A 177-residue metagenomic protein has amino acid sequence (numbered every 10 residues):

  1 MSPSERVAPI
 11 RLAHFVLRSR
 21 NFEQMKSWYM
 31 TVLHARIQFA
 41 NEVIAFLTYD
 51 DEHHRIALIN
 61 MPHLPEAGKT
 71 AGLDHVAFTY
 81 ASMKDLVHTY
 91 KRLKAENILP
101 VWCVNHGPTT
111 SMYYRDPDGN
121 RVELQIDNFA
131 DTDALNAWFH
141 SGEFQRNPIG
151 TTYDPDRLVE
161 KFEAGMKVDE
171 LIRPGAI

Functional and structural regions predicted by a protein language model:
P3, V7-F46: N-terminal "first-domain core" detector
E5-R6, E66-A67, W102: Short, flexible, glycine/charge-rich loop motifs used to bind or transfer phosphoryl groups or to couple energy/partner
I10, L17-E23, A77-R121, I126-I177: Vicinal oxygen chelate
H14, H53-I56, H75, H106: Histidine-centered active-site/metal-ligand motif
K26-A40, L58-P65, M166-I177: Charged, low-complexity, helix/coiled-coil-prone segments
R36-A71, R115, R121-N128: Conserved short beta-strand elements that form part of the metal-binding/catalytic scaffold of enzyme active sites
